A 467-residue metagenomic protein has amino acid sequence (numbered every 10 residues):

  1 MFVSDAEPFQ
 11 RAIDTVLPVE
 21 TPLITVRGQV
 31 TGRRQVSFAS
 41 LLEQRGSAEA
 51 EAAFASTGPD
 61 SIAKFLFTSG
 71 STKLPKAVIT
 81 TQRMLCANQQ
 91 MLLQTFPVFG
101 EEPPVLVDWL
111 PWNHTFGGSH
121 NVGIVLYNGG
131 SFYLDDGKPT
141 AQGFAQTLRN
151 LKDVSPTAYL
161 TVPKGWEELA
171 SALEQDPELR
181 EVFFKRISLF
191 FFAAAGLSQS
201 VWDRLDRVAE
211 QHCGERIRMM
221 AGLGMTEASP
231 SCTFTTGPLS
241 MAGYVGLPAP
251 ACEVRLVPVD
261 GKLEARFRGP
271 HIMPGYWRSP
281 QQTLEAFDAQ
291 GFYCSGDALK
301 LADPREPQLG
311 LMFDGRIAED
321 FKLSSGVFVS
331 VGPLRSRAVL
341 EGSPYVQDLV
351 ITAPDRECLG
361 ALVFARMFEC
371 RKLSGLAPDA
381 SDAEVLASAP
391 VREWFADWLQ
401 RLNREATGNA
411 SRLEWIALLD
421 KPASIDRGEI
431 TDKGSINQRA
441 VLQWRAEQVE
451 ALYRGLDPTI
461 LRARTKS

Functional and structural regions predicted by a protein language model:
D5-F9, G130-V154, V329-L334, A440: ATP-dependent adenylate-forming carboxylate-activation enzymes
D14-V36, E102, N128, G137-K262 (+3 more regions): Conserved adenylate-forming
V30, E43-F67, L74, F99-V105: Conserved pre-ATP/AMP-binding loop-to-beta segment of ANL
A63-Q90: Conserved AMP-binding A3 loop
W109-G130, T226-S229: Conserved coil-to-alpha-helix start sites within the AMP-binding
L263-L323, A353, L461-S467: Conserved ATP-binding/catalytic segment of the ANL
I272, P307-R337, C370-A389, N409-A410 (+2 more regions): Adenylate-forming
Q347-T352, E357, V363, L376 (+1 more regions): Conserved C-terminal "lid"/linker of ANL adenylate-forming enzymes
